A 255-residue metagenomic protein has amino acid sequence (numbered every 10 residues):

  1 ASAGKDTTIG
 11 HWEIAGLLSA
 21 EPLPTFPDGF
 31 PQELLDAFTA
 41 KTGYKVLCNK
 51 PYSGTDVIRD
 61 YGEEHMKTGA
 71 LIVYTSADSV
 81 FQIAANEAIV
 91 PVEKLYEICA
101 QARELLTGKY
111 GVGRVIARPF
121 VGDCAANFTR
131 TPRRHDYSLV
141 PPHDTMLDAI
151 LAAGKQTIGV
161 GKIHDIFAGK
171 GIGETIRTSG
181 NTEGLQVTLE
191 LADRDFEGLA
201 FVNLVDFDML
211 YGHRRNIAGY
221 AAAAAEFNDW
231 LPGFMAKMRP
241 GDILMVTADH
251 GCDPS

Functional and structural regions predicted by a protein language model:
A1-S255: Feature captures the catalytic ectodomains and active-site-proximal regions of enzymes that hydrolyze or transfer
